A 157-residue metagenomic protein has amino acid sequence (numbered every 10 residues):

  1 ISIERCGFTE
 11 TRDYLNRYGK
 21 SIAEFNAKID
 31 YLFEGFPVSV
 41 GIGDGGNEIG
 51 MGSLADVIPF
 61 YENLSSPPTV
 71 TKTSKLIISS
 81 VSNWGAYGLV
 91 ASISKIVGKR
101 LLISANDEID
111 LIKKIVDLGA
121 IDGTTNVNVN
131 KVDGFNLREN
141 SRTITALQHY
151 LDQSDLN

Functional and structural regions predicted by a protein language model:
S2-Y31: An acidic, phosphate/nucleotide-engaging active-site surface
R5-G7, G43-N47: Glycine-rich beta-alpha junction loops
L32, F36-P37: Internal alpha/beta domain cores that form substrate/cofactor-binding pockets in large enzymes and binding proteins
V38-I42: Hydrophobic/aromatic beta-strand patches that form the interior of the parallel beta-sheet core in alpha/beta enzyme
E48-N157: C-terminal functional extensions of proteins
